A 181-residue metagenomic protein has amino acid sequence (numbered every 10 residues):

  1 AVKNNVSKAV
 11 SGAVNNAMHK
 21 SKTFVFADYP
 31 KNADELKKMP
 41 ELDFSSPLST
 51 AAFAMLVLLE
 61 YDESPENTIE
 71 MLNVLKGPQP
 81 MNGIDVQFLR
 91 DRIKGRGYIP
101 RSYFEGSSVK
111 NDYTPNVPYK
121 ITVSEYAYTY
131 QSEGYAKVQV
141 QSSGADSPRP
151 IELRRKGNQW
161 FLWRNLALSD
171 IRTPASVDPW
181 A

Functional and structural regions predicted by a protein language model:
A1, D146-W180: Short beta-strand edge/turn micro-motifs at domain boundaries
A1-T23: Glycine- and small hydrophobic-rich membrane-insertion segments that are intrinsically disordered in solution
N15-E105: Core segments of small alpha/beta cavity-forming domains
A27, K31, E35, P115-V117 (+2 more regions): Residue-level signal for well-ordered alpha-helical segments
A52-V57, K120, K137-Q139, P150-E152 (+1 more regions): Ordered hydrophobic segments in well-structured contexts
Q87-G144: Surface-exposed, charged secondary-structure patches
K94-R96, D178-A181: Noncatalytic linker/hinge segments flanking ATPase motor cores
